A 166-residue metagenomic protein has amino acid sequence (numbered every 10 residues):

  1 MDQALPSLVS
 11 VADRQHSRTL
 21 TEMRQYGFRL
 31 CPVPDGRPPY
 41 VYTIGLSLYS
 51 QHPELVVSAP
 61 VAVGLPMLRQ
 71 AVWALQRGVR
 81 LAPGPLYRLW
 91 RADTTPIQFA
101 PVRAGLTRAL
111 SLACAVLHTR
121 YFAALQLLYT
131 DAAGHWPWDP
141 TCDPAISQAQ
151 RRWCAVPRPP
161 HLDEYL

Functional and structural regions predicted by a protein language model:
M1-R37, S47-Q51, V56-L166: Acidic, proline/glycine-rich low-complexity IDRs
P38-Y42: Short amphipathic beta-strand starts and helix->beta connectors
